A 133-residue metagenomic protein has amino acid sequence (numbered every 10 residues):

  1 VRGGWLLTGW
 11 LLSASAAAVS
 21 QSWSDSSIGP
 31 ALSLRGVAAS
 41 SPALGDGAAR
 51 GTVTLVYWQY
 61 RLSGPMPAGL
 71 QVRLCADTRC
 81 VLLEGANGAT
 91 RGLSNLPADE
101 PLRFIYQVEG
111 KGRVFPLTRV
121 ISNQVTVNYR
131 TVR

Functional and structural regions predicted by a protein language model:
V1-L7: Bacterial N-terminal signal peptides that target proteins for export
S13-S15: N-terminal signal peptide c-region/cleavage motif recognized by signal peptidases
A17-R133: Disulfide-rich extracellular domains of secreted proteins
